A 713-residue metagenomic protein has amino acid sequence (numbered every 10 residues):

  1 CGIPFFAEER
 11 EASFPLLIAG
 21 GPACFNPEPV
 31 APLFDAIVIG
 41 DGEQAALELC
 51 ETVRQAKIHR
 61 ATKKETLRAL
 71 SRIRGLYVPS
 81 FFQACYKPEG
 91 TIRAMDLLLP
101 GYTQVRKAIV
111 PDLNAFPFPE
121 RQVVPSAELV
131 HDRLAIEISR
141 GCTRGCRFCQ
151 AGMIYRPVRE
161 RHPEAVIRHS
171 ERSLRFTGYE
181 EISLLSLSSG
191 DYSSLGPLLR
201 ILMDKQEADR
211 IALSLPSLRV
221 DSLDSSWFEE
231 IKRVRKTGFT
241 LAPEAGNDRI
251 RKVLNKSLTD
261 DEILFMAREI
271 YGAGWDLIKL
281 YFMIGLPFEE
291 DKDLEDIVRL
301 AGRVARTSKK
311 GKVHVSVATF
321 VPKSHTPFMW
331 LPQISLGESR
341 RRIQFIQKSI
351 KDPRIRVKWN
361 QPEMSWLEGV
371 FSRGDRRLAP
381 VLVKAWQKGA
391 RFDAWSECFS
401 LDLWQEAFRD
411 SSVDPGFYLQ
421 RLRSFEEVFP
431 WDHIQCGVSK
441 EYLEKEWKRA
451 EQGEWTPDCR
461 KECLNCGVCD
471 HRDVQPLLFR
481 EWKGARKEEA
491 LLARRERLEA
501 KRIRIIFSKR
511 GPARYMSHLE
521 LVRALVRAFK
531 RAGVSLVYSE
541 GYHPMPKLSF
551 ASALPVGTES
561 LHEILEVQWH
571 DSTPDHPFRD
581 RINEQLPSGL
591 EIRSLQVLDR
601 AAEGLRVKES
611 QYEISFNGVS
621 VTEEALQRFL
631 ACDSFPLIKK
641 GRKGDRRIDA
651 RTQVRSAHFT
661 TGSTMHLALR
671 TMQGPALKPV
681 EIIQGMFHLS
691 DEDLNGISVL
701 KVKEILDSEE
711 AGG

Functional and structural regions predicted by a protein language model:
C1-D96, P327-D375, L382-C398: Glycine-rich beta-alpha loop elements in corrinoid/cobalamin-binding modules across cobalamin-dependent enzymes
P79, C85-A135, C436-A450, F479-W482: N-terminal [4Fe-4S]-dependent radical SAM core
V124-F148, L174: N-terminal pre-triad scaffold of radical SAM enzymes
R172-H314: Conserved SAM/AdoMet-binding glycine-rich loop
T319-P327, L536-H570, D599: Short, charge-patterned binding micro-sites
D352-R494: Radical SAM enzyme core and accessory elements
R497-A500, R523, Q627, A631-G713: Core RNA-modification/binding signature centered on pseudouridine synthases
L561-E613: Ordered, amphipathic secondary-structure segments that act as subunit-interaction surfaces in large macromolecular
